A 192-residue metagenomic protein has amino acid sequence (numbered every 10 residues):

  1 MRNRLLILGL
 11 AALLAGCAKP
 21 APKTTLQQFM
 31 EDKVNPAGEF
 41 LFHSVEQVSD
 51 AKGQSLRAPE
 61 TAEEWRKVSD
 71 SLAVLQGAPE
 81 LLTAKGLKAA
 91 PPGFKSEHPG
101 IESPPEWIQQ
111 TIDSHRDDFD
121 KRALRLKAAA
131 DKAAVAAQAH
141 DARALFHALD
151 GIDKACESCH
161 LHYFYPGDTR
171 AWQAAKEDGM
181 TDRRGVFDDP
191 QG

Functional and structural regions predicted by a protein language model:
M1-I7: Bacterial N-terminal signal peptides that target proteins for export
I7-A15: Bacterial N-terminal signal peptides
C17-S69, A73, E80-G192: Sequence context surrounding c-type heme c attachment/ligation sites in exported
